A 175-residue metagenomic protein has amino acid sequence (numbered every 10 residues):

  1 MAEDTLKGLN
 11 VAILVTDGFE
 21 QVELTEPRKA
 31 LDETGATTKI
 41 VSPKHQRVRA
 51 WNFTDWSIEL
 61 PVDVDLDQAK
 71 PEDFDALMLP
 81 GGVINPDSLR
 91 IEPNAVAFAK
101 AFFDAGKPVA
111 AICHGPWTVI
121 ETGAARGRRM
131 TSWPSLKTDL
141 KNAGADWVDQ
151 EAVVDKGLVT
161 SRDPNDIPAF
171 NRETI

Functional and structural regions predicted by a protein language model:
M1-A105, V109, W117-G127, K137-I175: Extended, subdomain-level signal for the structured scaffold at the beginning of enzyme domains
C113: Catalytic nucleophile serine of serine hydrolases, specifically the conserved "nucleophile elbow" pentapeptide
M130: Anionic-ligand binding patches
